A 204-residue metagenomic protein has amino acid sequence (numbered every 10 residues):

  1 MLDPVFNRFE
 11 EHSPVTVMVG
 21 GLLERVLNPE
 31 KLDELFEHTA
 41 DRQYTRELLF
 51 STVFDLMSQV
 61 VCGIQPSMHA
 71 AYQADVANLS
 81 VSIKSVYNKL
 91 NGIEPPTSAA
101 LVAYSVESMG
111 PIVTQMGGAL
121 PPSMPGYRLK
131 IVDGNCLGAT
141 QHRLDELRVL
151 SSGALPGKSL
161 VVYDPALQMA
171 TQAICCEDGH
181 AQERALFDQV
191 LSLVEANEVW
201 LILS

Functional and structural regions predicted by a protein language model:
M1-S204: Conserved, well-structured functional cores that handle cations and Mg-NTP chemistry
